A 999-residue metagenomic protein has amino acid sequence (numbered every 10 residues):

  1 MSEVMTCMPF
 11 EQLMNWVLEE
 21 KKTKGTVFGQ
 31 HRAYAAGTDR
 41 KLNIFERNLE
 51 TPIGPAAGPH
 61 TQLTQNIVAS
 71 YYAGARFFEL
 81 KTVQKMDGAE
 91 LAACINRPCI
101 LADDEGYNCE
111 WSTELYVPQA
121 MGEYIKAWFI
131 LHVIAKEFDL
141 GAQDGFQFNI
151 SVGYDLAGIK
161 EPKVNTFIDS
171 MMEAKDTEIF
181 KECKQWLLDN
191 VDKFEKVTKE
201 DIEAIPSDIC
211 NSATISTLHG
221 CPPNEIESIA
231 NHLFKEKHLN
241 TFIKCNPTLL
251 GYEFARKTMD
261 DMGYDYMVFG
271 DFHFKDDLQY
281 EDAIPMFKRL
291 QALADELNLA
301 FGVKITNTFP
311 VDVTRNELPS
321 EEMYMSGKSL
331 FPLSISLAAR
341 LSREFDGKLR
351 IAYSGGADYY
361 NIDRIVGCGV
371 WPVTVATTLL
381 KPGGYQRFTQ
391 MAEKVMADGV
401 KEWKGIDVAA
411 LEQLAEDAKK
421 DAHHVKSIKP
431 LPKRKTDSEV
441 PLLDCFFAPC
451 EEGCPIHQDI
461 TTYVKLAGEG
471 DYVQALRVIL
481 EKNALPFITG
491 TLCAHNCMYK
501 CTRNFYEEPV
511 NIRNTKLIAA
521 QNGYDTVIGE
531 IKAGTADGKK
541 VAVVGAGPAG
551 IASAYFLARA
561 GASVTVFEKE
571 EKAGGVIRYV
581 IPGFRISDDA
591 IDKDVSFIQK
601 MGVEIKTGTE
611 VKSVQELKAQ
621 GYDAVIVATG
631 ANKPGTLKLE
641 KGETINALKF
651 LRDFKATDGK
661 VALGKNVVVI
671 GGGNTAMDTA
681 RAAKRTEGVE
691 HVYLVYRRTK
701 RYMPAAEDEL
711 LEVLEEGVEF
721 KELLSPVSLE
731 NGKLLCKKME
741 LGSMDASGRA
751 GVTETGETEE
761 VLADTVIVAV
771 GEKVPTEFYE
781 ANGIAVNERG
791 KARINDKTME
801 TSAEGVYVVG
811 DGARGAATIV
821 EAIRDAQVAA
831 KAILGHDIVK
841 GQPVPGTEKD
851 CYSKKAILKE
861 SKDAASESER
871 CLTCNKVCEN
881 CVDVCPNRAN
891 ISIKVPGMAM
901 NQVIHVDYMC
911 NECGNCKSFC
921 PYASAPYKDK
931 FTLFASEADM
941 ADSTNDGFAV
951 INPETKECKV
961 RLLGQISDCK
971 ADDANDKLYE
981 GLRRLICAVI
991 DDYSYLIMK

Functional and structural regions predicted by a protein language model:
K22-G37, T248-G347, P382-V400, K641-G642: Glycine/Thr-rich beta-alpha phosphate-binding loop at enzyme active sites
R76-M86, P247, R364-M391: Glycine-rich phosphate-binding active-site loops on the catalytic face of alpha/beta enzymes
A89-N108, L380-K404: C-terminal helical cap(s) of enzyme catalytic domains, especially alpha/beta-barrels
A448-E469, G490-A520, T565, K572 (+5 more regions): Iron-sulfur cluster-binding cysteine motifs and their immediate structural context in ferredoxin-like electron-transfer
Q458-G468, L476, F505, P509-R513 (+6 more regions): Beta1-alpha1 glycine-rich phosphate/pyrophosphate-binding loop at the start of Rossmann-like nucleotide-binding domains
I518-T535, K593-S613, P634-E687, N787-K797 (+1 more regions): Glycine-rich dinucleotide-binding loop and its adjacent helix/turn
G642-K665, M744-A816: FAD-site-proximal beta/loop scaffold in flavoenzymes
V809-D837: A conserved FAD-binding loop/helix module that cradles the flavin
